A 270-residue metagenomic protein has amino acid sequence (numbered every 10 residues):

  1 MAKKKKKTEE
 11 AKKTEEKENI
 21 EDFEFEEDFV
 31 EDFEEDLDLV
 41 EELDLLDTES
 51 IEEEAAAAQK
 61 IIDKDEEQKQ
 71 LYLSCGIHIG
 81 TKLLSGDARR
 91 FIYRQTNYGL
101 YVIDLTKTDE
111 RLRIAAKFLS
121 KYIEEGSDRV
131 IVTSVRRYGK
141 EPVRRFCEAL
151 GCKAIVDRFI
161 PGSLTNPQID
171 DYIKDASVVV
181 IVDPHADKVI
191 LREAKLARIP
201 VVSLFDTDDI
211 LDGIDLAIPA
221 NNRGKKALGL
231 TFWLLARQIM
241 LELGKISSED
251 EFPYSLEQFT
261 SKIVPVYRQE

Functional and structural regions predicted by a protein language model:
M1-E67, F252-E270: Intrinsically disordered, compositionally biased charged tails
A2-K4, D63, E67-T81, S85-E270: Ribosome-associated RNA-binding proteins
